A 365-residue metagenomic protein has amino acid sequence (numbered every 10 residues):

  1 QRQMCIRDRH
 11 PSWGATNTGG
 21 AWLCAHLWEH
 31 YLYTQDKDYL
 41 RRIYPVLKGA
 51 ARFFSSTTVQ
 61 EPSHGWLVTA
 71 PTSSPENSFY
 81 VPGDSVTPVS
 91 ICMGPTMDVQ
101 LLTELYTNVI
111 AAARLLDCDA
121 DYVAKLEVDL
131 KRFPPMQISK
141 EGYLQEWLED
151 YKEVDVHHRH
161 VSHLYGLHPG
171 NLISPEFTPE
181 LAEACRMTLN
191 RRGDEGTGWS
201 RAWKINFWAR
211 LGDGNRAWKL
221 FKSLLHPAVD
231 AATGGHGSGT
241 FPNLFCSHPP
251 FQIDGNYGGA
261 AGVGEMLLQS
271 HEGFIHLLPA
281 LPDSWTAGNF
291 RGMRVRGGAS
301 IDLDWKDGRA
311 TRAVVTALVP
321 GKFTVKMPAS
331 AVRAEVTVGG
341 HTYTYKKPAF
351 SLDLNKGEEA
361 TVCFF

Functional and structural regions predicted by a protein language model:
Q1, V46-E61, L130-E141, A184-D194 (+1 more regions): Long, well-ordered core segments of solenoidal/helical folds
R2-I6: Short, small-residue-biased leader/transition segments that mark boundaries at the very start of proteins
W22-D36, F53, T57, L101-D117 (+3 more regions): Well-ordered alpha-helical scaffold segments within catalytic/enzyme domains
Y31-P45, P62, A111-K125, I173-E183 (+4 more regions): Structural helix-adjacent loops and short alpha-helical linkers that scaffold large soluble proteins
G49-A112: Acidic/histidine-rich catalytic neighborhood
S56, N215-F365: Non-catalytic C-terminal accessory modules of carbohydrate-active enzymes
V123-L164: Long, low-complexity segments enriched in small/aliphatic residues
V154-R216: Long, repeat-rich segments with strong aromatic
